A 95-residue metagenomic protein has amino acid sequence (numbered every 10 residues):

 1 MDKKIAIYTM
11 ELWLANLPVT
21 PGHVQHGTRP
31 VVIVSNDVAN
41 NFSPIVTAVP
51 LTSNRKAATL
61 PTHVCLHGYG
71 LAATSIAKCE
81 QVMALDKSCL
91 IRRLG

Functional and structural regions predicted by a protein language model:
M1-G95: Conserved functional hotspots at enzyme active or ligand-binding sites that engage polyanionic ligands
